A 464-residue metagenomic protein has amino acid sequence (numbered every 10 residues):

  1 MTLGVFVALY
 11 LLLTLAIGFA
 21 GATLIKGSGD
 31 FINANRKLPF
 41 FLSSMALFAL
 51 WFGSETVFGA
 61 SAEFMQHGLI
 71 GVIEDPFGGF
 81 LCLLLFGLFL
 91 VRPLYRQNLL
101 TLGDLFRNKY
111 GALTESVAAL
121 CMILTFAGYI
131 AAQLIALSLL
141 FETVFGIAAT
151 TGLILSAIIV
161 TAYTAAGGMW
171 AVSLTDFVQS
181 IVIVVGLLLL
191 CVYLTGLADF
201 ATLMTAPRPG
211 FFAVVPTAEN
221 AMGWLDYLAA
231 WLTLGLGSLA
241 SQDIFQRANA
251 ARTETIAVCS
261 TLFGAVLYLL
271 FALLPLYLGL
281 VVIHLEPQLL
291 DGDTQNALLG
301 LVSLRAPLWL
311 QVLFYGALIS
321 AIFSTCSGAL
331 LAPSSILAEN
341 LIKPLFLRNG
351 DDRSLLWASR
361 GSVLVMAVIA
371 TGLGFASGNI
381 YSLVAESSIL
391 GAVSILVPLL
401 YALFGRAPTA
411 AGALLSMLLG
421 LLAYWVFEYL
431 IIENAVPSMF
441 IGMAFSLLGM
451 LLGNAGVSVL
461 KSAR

Functional and structural regions predicted by a protein language model:
M1-R464: Membrane-embedded helix-loop-helix hairpins and adjacent transmembrane boundary segments in multi-pass transporters
